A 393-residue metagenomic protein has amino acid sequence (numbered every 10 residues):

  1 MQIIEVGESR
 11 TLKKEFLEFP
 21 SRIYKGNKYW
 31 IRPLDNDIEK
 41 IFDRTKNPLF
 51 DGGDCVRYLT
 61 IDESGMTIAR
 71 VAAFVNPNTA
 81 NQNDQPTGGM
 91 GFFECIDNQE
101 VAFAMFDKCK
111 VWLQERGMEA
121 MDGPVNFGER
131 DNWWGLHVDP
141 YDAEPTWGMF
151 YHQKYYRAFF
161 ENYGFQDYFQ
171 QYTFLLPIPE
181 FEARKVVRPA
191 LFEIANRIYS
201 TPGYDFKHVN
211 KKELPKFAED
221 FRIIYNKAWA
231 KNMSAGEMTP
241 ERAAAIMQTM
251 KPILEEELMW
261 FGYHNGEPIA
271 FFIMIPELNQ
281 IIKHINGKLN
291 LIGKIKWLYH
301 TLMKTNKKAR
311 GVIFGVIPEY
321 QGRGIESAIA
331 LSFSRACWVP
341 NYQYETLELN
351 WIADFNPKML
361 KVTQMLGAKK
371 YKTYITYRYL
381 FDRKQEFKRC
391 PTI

Functional and structural regions predicted by a protein language model:
M1-W30, D382, F387-K388: Generic start-of-chain signal for non-secretory N-termini
K13, T67, P77-A80, E129-D131 (+6 more regions): Flexible loop/turn segments at secondary-structure boundaries
P20-E63, V71-N81, H208, K212-V316: A conserved beta-strand-loop-helix scaffold within acyl/acetyltransferase catalytic domains
A80-F169, G236, I285-L366: Acyl-donor binding region in acyl/amide transferases
F150-S234: Acyltransferase donor/substrate-recognition loop-hinge adjacent to the catalytic core
L175-R184, A190-F192, I375-I393: C-terminal "cap" of GNAT-fold acetyltransferases
Y263-H264, F272-L278, V312-P318, I329 (+4 more regions): Active-site proximal loops enriched in glycine and acidic residues that flank catalytic Cys/His/Asp and coordinate
